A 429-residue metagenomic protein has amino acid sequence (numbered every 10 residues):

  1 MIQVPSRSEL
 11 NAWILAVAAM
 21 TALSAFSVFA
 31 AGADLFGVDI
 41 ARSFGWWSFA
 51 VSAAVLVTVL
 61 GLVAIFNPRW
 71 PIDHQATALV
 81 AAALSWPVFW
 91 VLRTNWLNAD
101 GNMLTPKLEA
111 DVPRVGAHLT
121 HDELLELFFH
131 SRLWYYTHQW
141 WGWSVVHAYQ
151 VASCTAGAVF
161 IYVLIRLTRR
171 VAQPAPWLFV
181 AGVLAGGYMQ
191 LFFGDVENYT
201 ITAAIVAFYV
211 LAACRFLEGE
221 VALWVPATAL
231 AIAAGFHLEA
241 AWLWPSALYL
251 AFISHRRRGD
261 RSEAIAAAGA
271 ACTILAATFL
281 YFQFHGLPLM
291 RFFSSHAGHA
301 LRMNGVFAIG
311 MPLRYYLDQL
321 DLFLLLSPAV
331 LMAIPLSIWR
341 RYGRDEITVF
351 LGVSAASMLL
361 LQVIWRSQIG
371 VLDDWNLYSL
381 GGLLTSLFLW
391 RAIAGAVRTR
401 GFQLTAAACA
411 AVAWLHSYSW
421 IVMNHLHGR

Functional and structural regions predicted by a protein language model:
F26, E263-L336, M358-Q362: Membrane-lumen/periplasm interface segments of specific transmembrane helices in polyprenyl phosphate-linked
T58-N67, Y162-I165, D318-D345: Hydrophobic, aromatic-rich transmembrane alpha-helices and their immediate juxtamembrane boundary segments
W90-L108, G116-L133, W143-H147: Extracytoplasmic catalytic/substrate-binding loops of multi-pass membrane glycan-assembly enzymes
V151-V171, F208: Transmembrane-helix motifs of polytopic, lipid-linked glycan transferases
R170, Y209-W224: Membrane-interface transmembrane helices that cradle and orient dolichyl/undecaprenyl
L191-I201: Short acidic/glycine- and proline-prone juxtamembrane loop motifs at membrane-interface regions of multi-pass membrane
A212-E218, L243-T273, S337-R344: Perimembrane helix-loop-helix junctions
L223-L238, W244-Y249: Membrane-interface alpha helices of multi-pass inner-membrane proteins
